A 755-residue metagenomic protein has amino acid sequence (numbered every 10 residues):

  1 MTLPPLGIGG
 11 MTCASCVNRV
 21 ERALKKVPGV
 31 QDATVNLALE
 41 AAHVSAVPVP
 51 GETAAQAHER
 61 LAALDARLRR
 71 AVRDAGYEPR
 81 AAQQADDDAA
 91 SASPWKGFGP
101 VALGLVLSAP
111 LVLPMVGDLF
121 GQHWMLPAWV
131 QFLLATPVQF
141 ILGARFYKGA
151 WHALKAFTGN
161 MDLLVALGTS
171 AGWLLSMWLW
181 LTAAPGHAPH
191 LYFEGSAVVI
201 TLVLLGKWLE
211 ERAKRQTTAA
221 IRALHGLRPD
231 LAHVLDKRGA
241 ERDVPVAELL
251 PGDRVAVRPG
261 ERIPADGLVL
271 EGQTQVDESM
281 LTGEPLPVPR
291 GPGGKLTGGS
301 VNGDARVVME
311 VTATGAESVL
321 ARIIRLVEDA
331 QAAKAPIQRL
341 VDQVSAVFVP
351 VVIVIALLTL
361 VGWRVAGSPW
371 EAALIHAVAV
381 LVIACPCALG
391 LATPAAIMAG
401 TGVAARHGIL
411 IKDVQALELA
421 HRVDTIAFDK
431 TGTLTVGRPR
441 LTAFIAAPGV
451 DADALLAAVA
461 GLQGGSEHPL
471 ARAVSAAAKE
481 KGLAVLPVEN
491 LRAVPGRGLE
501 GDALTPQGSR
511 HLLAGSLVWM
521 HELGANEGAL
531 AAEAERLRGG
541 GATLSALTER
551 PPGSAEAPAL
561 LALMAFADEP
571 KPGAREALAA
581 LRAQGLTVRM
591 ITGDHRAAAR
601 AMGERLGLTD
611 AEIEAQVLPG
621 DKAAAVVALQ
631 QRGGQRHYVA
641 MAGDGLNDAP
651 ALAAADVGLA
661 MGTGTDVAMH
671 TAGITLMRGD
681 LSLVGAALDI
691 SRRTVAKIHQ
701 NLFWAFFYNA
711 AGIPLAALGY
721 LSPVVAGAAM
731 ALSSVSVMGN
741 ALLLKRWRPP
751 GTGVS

Functional and structural regions predicted by a protein language model:
M1-L126, K214, A223, A240-E241 (+4 more regions): Flexible metal-binding regulatory segments at protein termini and peripheral loops
P28-V30, V414-N647, A653-D656, R692 (+2 more regions): Cytosolic catalytic headpiece
Q31-E52, Q56, F193, A223-E317 (+2 more regions): Conserved cytosolic catalytic loops of P-type ATPases
V35, P94-L231, Q343, F444: Transmembrane helix-loop-helix hairpins at the membrane interface
D86-V106, G149-G172, I324-L357, V365 (+7 more regions): Soluble-to-membrane junctions at the N-terminal ends of transmembrane alpha-helices in multi-pass ion-transporting
F120-H123, W129, K155, L174 (+9 more regions): Membrane-embedded alpha-helical bundles of multi-pass transporters
Q122-L133, N160-L164, A184-V199, L340 (+5 more regions): Membrane-water interface of transmembrane alpha-helices in multipass transporters/channels
A197-P259, R290, L340, L410-I411 (+5 more regions): Juxtamembrane coupling segments of multi-pass membrane pumps/enzymes
